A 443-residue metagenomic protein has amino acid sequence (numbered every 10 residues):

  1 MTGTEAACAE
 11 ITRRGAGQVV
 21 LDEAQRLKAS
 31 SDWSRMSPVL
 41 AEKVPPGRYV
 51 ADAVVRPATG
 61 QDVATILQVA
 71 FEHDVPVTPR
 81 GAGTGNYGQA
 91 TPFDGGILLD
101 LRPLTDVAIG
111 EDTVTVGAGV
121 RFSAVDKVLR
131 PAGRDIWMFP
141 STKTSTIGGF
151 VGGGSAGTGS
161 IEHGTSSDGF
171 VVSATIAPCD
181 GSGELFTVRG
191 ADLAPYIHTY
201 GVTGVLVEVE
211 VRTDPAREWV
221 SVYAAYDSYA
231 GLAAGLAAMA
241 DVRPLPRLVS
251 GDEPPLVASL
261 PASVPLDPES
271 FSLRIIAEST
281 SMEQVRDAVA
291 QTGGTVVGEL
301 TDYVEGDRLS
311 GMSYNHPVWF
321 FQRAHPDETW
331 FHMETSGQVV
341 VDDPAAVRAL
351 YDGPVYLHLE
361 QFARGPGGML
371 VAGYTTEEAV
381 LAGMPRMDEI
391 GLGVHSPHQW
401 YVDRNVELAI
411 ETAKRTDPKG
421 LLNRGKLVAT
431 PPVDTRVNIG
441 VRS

Functional and structural regions predicted by a protein language model:
M1-Q68, T84-D112, L256-A262, Y303-P326 (+1 more regions): N-terminal flexible segment immediately upstream of the FAD-binding catalytic core in FAD-dependent oxidoreductases
A7-I11, A70, G235-A240, S281-G294 (+2 more regions): Short amphipathic alpha-helices in soluble, non-transmembrane regions that often serve as interface/regulatory elements
V19-E23, R56-P57, V77-G81, L99 (+10 more regions): General beta-strand structural signal in soluble alpha/beta enzymes
R80-A82, Q89-G96, R102, T142 (+1 more regions): Conserved glycine-rich FAD pyrophosphate-binding loop
Y87-V151: Anion-binding (especially nucleotide phosphate/pyrophosphate-binding) glycine-rich loop and adjoining beta-alpha core
F122-S123, K127-V242, V249, G440-S443: FAD-binding subdomain of flavoenzyme oxidoreductases
A230-V257, G337-D352, T376-L381: Short amphipathic alpha-helix segments
R243-G298: A conserved active-site cap/scaffold subdomain adjacent to cofactor or substrate pockets
